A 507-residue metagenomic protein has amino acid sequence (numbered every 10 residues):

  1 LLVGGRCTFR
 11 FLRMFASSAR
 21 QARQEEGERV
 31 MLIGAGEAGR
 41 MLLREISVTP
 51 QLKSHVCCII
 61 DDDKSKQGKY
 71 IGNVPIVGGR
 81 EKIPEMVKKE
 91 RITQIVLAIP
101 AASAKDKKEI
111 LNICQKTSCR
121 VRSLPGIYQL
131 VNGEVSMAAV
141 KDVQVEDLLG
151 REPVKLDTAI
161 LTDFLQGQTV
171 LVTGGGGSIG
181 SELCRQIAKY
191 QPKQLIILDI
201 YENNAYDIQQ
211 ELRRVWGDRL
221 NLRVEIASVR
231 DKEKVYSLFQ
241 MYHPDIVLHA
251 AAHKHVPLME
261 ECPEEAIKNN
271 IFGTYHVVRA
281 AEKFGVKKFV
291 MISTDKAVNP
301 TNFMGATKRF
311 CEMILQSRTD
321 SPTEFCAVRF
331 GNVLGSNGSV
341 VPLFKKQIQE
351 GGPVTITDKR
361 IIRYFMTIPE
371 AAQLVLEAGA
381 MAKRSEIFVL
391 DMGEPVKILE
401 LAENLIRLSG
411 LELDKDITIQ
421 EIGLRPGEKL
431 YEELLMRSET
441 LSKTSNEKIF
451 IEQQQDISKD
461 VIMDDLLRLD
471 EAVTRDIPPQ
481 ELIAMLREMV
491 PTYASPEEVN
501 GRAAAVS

Functional and structural regions predicted by a protein language model:
L1-S17: Transmembrane alpha-helices and immediately adjacent membrane-cytoplasm interface residues in multi-pass integral
L12-N132, I200-Q209, R214, L220-R223 (+1 more regions): A solvent-exposed beta-alpha-beta segment
Q67, R80, K107-T169, E282: Flexible, Lys/Arg-rich cytosolic regulatory linkers and terminal tails that connect or flank
V87, R91-T93, P192-K193, F239-L248 (+2 more regions): Proline-aspartate-enriched helix->loop->beta-strand connector
K108-L124, Q194-Y201, M241, E261-K288: NAD(P)-cofactor binding segment of oxidoreductase domains
N132-G133, H249, H253-E312, S317: Conserved Rossmann-fold NAD(P)-dependent oxidoreductase catalytic core, especially the SDR/UDP-sugar
A138-D142, E146, G150-H243: N-terminal Rossmann/SDR dinucleotide-binding element
K155, I160-F164, K283, M313 (+2 more regions): Strand-loop microenvironment adjacent to phosphate/nucleotide-handling motifs in alpha/beta enzyme folds
